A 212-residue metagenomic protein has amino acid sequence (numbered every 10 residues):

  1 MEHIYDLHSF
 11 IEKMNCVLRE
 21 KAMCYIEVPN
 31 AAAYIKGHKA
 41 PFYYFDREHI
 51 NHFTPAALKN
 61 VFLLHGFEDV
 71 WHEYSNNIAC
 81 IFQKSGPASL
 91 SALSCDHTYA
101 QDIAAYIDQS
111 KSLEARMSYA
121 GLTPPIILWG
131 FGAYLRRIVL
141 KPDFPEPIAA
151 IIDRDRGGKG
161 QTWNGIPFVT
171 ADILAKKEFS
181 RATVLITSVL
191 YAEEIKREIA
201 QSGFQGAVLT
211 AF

Functional and structural regions predicted by a protein language model:
M1-H38, H52-L64, F82-K84, I152-R156 (+2 more regions): Conserved SAM-binding loop
Y25-E27, W71-E73, L128, V208-L209: A structural signal for short, well-ordered beta-strand segments and their strand-loop junctions that often border
I35-K36, W71, Q161-T162: Extended hydrophobic-aromatic, low-complexity segments
K36-K39, L174-K176: A short alpha-helix capping/helix-coil boundary motif
H38-D46: Short glycine/proline- and charge-enriched loop/turn segments that cap or connect secondary-structure elements
F67-N77: Conserved S-adenosyl-L-methionine
A79-F212: Hydrophobic, well-ordered beta-alpha structural blocks that scaffold small-molecule cofactor pockets
